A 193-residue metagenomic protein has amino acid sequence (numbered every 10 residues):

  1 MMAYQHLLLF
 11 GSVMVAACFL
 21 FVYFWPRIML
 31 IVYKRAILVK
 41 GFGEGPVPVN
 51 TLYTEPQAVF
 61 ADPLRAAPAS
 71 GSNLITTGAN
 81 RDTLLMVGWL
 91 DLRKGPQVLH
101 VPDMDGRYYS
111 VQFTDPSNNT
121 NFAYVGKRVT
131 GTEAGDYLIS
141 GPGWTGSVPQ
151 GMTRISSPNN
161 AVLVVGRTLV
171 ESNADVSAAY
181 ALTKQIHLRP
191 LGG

Functional and structural regions predicted by a protein language model:
M2-G193: A compositional/structural signature for long, glycine/proline-rich flexible linkers and loops on extracytoplasmic
